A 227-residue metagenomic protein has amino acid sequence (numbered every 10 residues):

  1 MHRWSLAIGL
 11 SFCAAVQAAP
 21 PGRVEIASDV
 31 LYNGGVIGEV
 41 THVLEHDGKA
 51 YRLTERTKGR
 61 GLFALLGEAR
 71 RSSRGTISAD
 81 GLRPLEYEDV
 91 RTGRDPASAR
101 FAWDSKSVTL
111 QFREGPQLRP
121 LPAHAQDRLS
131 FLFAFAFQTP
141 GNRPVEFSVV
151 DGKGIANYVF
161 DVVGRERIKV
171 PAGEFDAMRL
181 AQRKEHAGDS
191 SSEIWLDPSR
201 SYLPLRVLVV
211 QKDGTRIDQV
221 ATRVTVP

Functional and structural regions predicted by a protein language model:
S5-A15: Bacterial N-terminal signal peptides
S11, E45, Q126-L129: General structural signal for secondary-structure boundaries
A19-S105, F137-P227: Acidic, serine/threonine-rich low-complexity disordered tracts
R94-Q138: Hydrophobic, well-structured mid-protein blocks that either form specific transmembrane helices
